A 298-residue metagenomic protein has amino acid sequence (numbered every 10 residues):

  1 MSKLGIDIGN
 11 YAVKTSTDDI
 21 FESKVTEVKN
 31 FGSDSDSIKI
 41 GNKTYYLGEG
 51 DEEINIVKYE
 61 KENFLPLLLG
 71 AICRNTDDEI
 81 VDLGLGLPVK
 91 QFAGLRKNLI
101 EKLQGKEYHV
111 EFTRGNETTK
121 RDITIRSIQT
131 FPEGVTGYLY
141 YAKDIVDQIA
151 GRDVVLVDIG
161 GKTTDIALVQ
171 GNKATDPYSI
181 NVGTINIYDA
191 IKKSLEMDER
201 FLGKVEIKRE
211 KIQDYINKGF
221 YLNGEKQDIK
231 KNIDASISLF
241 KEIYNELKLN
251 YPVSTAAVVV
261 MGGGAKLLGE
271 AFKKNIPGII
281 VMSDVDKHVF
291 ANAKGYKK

Functional and structural regions predicted by a protein language model:
M1-V154, K173-N186, I207-K298: Nucleotide/phosphate-binding catalytic cleft detector across ATP-hydrolyzing and phosphate-transferring enzymes
G94, R200-F201: Short amphipathic alpha-helical segments with coiled-coil-like heptad repeat character
L156, T163-L168, S179: Short, acidic (Asp/Glu-rich) active-site segment that either coordinates a divalent metal cofactor
L168, N172, A190-K192: Long, well-ordered mid-to-C-terminal structural blocks that present hydrophobic/aromatic surfaces
K193, M197-R200: Long, charge-rich alpha-helical interaction segments
K204: Flexible, glycine/charged-enriched surface loops at secondary-structure junctions
